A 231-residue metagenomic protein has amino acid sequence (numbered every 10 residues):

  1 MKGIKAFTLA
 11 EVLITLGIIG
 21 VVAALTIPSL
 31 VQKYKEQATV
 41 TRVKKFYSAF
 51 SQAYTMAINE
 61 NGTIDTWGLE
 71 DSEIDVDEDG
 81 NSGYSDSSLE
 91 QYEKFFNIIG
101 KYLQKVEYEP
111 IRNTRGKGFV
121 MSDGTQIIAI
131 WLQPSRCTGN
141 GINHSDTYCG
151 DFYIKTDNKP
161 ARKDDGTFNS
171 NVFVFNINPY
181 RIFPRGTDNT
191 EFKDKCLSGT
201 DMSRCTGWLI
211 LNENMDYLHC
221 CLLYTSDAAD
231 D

Functional and structural regions predicted by a protein language model:
G3-K35: N-terminal single-pass transmembrane signal-anchor helix
S29-F50, Y54: Aliphatic-rich helix starts adjacent to a transmembrane/signal segment
S51-E70: Alpha-helix exit/C-cap motif
L69-G118, S122-D123: Short amphipathic secondary-structure patches
N97, Q104-P179, P184: Low-complexity, acidic interaction segments enriched in glycine
S145, S203-T206, N212-N214: Extracellular/mature segments of secreted proteins
Y224-A229: Conserved small/polar residues in nucleotide/adenosyl-binding loops
